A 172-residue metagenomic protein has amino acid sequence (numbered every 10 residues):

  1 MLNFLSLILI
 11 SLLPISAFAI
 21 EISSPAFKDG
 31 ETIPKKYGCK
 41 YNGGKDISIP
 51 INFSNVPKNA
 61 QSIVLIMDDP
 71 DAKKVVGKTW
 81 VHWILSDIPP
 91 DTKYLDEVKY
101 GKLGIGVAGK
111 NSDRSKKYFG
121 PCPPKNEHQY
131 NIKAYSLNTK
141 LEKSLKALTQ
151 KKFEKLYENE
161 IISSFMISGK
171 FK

Functional and structural regions predicted by a protein language model:
F4-S16: Sec-dependent N-terminal signal peptides
F18-K172: N-terminus-centered regions that define maturation/targeting leaders and the start of the first functional domain
